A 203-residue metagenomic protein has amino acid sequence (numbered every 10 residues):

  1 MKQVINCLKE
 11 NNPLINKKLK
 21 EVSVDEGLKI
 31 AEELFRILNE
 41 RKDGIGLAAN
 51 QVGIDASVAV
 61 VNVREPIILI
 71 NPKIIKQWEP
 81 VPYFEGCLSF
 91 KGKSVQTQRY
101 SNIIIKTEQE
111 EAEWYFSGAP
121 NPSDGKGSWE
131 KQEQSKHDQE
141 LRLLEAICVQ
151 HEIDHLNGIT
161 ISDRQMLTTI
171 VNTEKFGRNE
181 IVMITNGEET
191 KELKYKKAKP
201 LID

Functional and structural regions predicted by a protein language model:
M1-I181, T185-E192, K196-I202: Positively charged
